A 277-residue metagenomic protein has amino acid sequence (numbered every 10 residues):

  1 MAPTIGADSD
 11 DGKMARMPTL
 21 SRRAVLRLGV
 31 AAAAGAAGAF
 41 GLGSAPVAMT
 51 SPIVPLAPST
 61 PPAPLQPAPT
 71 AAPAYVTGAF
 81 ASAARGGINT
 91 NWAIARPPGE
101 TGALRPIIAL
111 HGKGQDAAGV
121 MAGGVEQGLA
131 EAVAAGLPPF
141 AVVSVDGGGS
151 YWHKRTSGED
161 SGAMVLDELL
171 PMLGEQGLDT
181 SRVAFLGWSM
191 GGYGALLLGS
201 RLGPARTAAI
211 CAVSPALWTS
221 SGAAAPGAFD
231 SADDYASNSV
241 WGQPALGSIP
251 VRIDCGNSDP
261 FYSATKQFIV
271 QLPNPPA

Functional and structural regions predicted by a protein language model:
M1-L20, A33-A36: N-terminal secretory signal peptides
P18-T19, A24-A277: Non-catalytic cap/lid and distal C-terminal segments of serine-dependent acyl enzymes
